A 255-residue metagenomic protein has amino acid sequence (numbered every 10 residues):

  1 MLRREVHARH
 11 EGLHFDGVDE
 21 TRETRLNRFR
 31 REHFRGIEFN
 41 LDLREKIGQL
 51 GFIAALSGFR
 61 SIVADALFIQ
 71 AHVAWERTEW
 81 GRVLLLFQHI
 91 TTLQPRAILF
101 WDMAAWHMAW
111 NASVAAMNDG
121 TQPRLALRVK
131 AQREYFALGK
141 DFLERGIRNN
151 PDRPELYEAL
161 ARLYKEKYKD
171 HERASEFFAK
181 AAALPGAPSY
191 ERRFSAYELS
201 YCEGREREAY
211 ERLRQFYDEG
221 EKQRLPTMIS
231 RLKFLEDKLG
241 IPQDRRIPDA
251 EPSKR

Functional and structural regions predicted by a protein language model:
E5-R153, E158-K167, H171-E176, K180-A183 (+1 more regions): Short coil/linker segments at helix-helix boundaries
Y190, C202-R255: Terminal, low-structured helical/coil segments at or just beyond the last alpha-helical repeat
